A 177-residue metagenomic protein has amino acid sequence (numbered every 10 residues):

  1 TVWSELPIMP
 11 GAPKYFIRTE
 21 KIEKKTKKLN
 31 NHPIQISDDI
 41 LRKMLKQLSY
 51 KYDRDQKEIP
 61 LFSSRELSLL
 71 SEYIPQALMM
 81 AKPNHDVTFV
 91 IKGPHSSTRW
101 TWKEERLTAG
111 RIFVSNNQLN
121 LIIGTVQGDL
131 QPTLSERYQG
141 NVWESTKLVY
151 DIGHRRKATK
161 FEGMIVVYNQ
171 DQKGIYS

Functional and structural regions predicted by a protein language model:
T1-K82: N-terminal Sec/ER secretory leader and immediately downstream segment of secreted/extracellular precursors
K21, I91-H95, T108, Q118 (+2 more regions): A mature extracytoplasmic/lumenal domain signature
S71-I74, I91-T108: N-terminal post-signal-peptidase region of extra-cytosolic proteins
Y73-A77, S97, D129, D151: Extended amphipathic coiled-coil helices
H85, R106-G110, S115-L119, Q127 (+1 more regions): Envelope-exposed proteins and targeting segments
V87-F89: N-terminal amphipathic/basic membrane-interacting segments and domains, especially the gasdermin N-terminal
I123-S177: Polybasic, proline/glycine-rich intrinsically disordered low-complexity segments
